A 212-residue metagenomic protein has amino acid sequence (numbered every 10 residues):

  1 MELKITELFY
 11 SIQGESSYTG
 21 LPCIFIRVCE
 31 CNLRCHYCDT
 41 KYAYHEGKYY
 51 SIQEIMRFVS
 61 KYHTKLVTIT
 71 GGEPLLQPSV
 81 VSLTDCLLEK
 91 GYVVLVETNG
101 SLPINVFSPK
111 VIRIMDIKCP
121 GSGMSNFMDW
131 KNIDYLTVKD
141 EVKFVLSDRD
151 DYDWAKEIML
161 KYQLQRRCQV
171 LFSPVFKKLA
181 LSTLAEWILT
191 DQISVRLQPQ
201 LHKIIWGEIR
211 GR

Functional and structural regions predicted by a protein language model:
M1-E46, Y62-H63, K203, G207-R212: N-terminal [4Fe-4S]-dependent radical SAM core
L3, P22-C23, R34-V111: Conserved Radical SAM active-site core
L8, V28, G72, N99 (+1 more regions): Fold-independent oxyanion-binding glycine-rich loops and adjacent beta-strand/coil segments at enzyme active sites
L8-Q13, Y37, K41, K65 (+5 more regions): Generic, low-specificity signal for short hydrophobic/alpha-helical stretches with a mild N-terminal bias, encompassing
Q13, M56-S60, L160: Generic structural signal for well-ordered alpha-helical scaffold segments
S17, C38, G47-Y50, V67 (+4 more regions): Short linear functional motifs in flexible/disordered or boundary regions
I26-C29, I55-M56, F127-M128, K156-E157: Short hydrophobic/aromatic-rich motifs at helix boundaries and adjacent loops
L76-R212: Conserved AdoMet/S-adenosylmethionine-binding subsite of the radical SAM
